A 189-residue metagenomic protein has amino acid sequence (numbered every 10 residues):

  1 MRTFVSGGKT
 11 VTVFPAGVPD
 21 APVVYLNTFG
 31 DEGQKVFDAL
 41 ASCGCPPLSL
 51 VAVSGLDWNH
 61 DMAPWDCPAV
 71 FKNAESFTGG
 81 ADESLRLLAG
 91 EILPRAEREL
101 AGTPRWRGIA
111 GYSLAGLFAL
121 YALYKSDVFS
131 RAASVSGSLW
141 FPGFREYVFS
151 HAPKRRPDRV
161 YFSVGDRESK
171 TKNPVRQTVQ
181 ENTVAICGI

Functional and structural regions predicted by a protein language model:
M1-A16: N-terminal cap/lid segment of alpha/beta-hydrolase-fold proteins
T12, D20-E99: Serine-hydrolase catalytic machinery in alpha/beta-hydrolase-like enzymes
D20-P22, P47, P104-W106, F129 (+1 more regions): A general structural motif
L40-A41, L123, C187: A conserved amphipathic alpha-helix that caps or lines the catalytic cleft of carbohydrate- and lipid-modifying enzymes
W106-G111, V135: Short beta-strand immediately N-terminal to the catalytic nucleophile in serine-hydrolase-like folds
A110-A115, A119: Gly/Ala-rich beta-loop-alpha elbow adjacent to hydrolase catalytic centers
Y121-R131: Conserved hydrolase catalytic core segment
L139-I189: The feature captures the conserved acid-bearing segment of alpha/beta-hydrolase catalytic domains
